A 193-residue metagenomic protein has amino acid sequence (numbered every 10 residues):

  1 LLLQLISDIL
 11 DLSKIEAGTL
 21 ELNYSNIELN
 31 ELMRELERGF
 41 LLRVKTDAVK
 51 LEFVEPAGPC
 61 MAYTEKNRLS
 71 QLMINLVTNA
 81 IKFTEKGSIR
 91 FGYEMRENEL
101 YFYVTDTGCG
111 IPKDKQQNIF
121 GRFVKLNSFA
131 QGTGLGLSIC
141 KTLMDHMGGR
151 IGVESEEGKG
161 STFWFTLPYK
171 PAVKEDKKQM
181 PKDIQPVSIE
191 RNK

Functional and structural regions predicted by a protein language model:
L1-L12, L32, N75-V77, I139: Coiled-coil phosphoacceptor/dimerization helix of two-component systems
S13-Y24: Helix-loop junction within the histidine kinase core
N23-E28, K45, K50-C60: Conserved catalytic submotifs in the C-terminal HATPase_c
N23-R38, S70: A conserved beta-strand-to-alpha-helix junction within the catalytic ATP-binding
A80-I81: Short helix-loop "hinge" at the ATP-lid/N-box region of the Bergerat-fold HATPase_c
I111-F123: Short conserved segment of the HATPase_c
